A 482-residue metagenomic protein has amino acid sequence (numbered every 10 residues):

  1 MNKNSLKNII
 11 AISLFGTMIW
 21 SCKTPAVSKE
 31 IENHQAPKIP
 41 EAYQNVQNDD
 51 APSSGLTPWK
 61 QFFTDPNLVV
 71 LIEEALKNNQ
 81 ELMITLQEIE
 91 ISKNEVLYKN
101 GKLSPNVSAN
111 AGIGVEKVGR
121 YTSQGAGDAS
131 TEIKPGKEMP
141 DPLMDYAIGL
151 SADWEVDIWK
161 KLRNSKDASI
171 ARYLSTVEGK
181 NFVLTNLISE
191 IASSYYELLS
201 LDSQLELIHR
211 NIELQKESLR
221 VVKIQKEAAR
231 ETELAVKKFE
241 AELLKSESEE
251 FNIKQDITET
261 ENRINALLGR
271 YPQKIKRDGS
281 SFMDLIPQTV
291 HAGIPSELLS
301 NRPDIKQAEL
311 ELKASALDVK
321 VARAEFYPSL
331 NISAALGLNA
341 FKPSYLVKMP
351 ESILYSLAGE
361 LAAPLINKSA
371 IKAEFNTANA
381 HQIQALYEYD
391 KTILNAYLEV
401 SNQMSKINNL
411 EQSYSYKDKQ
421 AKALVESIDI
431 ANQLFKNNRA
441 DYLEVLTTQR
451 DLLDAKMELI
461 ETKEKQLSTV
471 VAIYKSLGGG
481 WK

Functional and structural regions predicted by a protein language model:
N2-K77, I170, K254-E297, S476-K482: Terminal intrinsically disordered/low-complexity segments used for targeting and assembly
A11, A228-R230: Amphipathic alpha-helical interface segments used for oligomerization, scaffolding, and membrane association
A51-T57, Q61, N67-L71, L76-N78 (+5 more regions): Amphipathic alpha-helical coiled-coil scaffold segments and their short linker/junction regions
P66-N110, D141, S151, E155: Intrinsically disordered, glycine/charged-rich N-terminal periplasmic/extracytoplasmic linker segments that lie
M83, L103-A126, G136-P142, D153-F182 (+4 more regions): Small/polar (Gly/Ser/Thr/Ala-rich) solvent-exposed segments that form structured loops/beta-strands/short helices used
I84-K99, V183, S189-H209, E217-I224 (+5 more regions): Amphipathic alpha-helical coiled-coil segments
Y146-A152, I294, Y355-L361: Hydrophobic, lipid-facing positions within transmembrane beta-strands of outer-membrane proteins
I253, P303, T462: Metallo-beta-lactamase
